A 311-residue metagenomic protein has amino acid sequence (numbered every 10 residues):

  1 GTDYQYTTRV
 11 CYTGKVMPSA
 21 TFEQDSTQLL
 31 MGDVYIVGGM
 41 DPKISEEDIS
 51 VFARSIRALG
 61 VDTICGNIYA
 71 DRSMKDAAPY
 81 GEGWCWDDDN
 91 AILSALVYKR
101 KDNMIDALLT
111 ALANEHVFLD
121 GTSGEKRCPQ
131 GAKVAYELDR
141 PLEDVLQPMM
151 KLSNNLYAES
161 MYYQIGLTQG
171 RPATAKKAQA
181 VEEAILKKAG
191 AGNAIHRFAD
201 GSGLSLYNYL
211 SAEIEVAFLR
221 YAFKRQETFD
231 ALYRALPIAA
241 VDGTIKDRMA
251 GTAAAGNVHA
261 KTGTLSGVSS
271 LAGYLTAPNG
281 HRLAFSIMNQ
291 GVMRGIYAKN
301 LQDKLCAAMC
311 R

Functional and structural regions predicted by a protein language model:
G1-D3, K187, K261-S266: Short, solvent-exposed secondary-structure boundary motifs
G1-M104, H116-Q147, L152-N155, L167-T168: Active-site-adjacent loops and short helices of periplasmic peptidoglycan-processing enzymes
G14-S26, G131, A173, A184-K188 (+1 more regions): Short, mixed-charge aromatic SLiMs
I36-G38, D144, P148, E159-Y163 (+2 more regions): Short, well-ordered beta-strand elements
V37-M40, A70-S73, R100, S153 (+5 more regions): Active-site-proximal beta-strand/loop segments in catalytic clefts of secreted hydrolases
K99-Y233: A small/polar active-site loop signature that marks catalytic segments
A194-R311: C-terminal soluble interaction/assembly domains
